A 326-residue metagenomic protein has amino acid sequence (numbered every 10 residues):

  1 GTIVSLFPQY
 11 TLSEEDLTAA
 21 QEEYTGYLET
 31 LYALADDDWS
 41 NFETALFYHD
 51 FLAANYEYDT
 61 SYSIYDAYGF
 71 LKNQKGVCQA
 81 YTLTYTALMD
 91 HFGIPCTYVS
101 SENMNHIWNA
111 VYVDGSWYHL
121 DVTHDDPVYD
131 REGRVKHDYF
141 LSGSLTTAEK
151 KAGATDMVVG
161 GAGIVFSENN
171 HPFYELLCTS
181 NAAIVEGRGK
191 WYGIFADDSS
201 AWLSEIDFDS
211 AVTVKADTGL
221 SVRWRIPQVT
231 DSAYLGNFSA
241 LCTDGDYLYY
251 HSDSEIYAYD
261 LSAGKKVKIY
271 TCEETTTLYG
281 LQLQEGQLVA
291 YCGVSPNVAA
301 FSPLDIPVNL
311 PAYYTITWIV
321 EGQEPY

Functional and structural regions predicted by a protein language model:
G1-I3, S200: Intrinsically disordered, low-complexity N-terminal segments that are enriched in acidic
S13-F70: Secondary-structure boundary elements
A80-T146: Hydrophobic/aromatic-rich core segments of domains that either
S116-G236: His-Asp-centered catalytic microenvironments across diverse enzyme cores, prominently the transglutaminase-like
A182-S204, S239-S252, G280-P303, P307: Short beta-strand elements that form the blades of beta-propeller/WD-repeat-like and other beta-sheet-rich scaffold
F208-D209, D260-G264: Short loop/turn segments that connect beta-strands within beta-propeller blades
W318-Y326: Secondary-structure capping and domain/repeat boundary segments
